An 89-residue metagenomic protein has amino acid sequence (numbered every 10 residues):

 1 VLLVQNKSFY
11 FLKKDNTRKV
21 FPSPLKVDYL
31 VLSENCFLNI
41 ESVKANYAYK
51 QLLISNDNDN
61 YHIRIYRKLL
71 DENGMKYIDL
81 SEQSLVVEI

Functional and structural regions predicted by a protein language model:
V1-I89: Non-globular, low-confidence helical/coil segments that flank catalytic cores
